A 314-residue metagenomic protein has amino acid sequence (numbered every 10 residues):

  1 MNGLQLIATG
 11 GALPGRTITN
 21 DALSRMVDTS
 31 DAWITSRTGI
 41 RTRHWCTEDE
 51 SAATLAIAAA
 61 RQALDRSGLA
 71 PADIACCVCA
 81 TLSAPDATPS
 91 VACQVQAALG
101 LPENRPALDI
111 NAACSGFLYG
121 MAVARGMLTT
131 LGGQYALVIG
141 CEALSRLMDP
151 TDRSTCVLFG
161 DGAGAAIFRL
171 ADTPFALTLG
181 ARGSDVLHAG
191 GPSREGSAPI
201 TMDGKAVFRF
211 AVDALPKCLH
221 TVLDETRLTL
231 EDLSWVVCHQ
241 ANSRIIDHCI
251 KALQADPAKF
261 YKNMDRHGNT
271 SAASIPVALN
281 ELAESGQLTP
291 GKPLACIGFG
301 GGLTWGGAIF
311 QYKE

Functional and structural regions predicted by a protein language model:
M1-E48, P150-R209, D213, K217-H220 (+2 more regions): Condensing-enzyme catalytic core mediating Claisen C-C bond formation in acyl metabolism
L6-A8, I34, A63, C77 (+6 more regions): Buried hydrophobic positions in well-ordered alpha/beta secondary-structure cores of metabolic enzymes
V27-S36, D86-G100, L137-L144, A189-R194 (+1 more regions): Acidic-glycine-rich active-site phosphate/pyrophosphate-binding loop
I40-T42, D73-V78, A97-N111, S145-T151 (+1 more regions): Glycine/charged-rich beta-loop-alpha catalytic/anionic-binding loops adjacent to active sites
A53, I57-A60, L64, S83-A84 (+3 more regions): Claisen-condensing/thiolase-fold acyl-transfer catalytic domains that form or cleave C-C bonds in fatty acid
A59-A75, K217-S234, L282-Q287: Phosphate/pyrophosphate-binding loops at sites that engage ATP/ADP/AMP, CoA/4′-phosphopantetheine, polyphosphate
A80, N111, A136-E142, F168 (+2 more regions): Short beta-strand segments
M127-G160: Flexible, glycine-rich active-site loops centered on histidine and acidic residues that chelate a metal or position
